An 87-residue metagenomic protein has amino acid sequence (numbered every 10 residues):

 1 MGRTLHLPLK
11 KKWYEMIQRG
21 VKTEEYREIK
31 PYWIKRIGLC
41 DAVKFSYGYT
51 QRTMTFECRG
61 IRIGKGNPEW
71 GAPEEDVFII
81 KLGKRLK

Functional and structural regions predicted by a protein language model:
M1-K87: Catalytic phosphate/metal-binding cores of nucleic-acid and nucleotide-processing enzymes, i.e., regions that mediate
